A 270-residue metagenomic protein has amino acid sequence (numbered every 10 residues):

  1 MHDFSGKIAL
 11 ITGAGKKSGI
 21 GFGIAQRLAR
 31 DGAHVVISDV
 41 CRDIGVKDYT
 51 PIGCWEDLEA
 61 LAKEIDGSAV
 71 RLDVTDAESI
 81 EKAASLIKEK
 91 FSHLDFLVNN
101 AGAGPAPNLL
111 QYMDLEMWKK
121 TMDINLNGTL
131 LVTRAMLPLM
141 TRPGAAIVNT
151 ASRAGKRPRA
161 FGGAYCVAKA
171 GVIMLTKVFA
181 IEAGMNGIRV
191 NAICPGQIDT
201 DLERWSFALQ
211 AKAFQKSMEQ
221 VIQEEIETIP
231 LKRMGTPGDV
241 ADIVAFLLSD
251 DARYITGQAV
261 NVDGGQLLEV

Functional and structural regions predicted by a protein language model:
H2-F91, P105-A106, E116-M117, L209: Short-chain dehydrogenase/reductase
G104-P107, R157, R233, A245 (+1 more regions): Short C-terminal tail/terminal secondary-structure segment of NAD(P)H-dependent dehydrogenase/reductase domains
N108-L110, M117-K120, E225: Substrate-binding pocket helix/loop in short-chain dehydrogenase/reductase
T133, A168, T176: Active-site helix of classical SDR
P138, I181-E182, R253: Alpha-helical segment proximal to the catalytic Tyr-Lys
S152: Residue(s) in the substrate-gating loop at a strand-loop-helix junction that position the organic substrate next
G184, R189, I255-G257: Short, small/polar-rich loop/turn modules that mediate ligand/substrate recognition or access, typified
